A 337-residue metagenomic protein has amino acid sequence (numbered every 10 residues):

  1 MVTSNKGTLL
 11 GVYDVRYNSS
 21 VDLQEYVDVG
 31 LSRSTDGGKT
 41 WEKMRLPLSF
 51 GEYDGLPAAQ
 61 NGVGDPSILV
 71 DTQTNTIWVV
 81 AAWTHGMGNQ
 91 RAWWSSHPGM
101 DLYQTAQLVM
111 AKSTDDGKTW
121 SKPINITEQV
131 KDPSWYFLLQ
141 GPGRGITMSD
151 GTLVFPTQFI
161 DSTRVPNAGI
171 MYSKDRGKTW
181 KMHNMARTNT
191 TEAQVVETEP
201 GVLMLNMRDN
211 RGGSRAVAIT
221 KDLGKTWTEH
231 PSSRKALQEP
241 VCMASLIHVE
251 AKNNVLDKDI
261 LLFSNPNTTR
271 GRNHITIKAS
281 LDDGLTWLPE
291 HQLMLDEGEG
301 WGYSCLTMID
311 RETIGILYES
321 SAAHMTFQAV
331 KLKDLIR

Functional and structural regions predicted by a protein language model:
V2-R337: Asp-box/BNR beta-propeller blade signature and adjacent active/binding-site loops in extracellular glycan-interacting
